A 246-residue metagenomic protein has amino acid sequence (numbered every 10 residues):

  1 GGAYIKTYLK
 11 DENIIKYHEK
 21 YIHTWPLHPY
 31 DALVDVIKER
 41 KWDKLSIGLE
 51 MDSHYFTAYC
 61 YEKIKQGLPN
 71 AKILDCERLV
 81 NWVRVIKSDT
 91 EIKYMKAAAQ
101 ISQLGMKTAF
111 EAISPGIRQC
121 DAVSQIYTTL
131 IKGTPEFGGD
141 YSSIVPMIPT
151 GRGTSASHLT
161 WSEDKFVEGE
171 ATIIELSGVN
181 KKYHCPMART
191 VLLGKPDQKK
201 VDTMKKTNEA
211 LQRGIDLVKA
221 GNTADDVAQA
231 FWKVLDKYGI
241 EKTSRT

Functional and structural regions predicted by a protein language model:
G1-T246: Active-site neighborhoods and metal-handling regions in enzymes and metal-associated proteins
